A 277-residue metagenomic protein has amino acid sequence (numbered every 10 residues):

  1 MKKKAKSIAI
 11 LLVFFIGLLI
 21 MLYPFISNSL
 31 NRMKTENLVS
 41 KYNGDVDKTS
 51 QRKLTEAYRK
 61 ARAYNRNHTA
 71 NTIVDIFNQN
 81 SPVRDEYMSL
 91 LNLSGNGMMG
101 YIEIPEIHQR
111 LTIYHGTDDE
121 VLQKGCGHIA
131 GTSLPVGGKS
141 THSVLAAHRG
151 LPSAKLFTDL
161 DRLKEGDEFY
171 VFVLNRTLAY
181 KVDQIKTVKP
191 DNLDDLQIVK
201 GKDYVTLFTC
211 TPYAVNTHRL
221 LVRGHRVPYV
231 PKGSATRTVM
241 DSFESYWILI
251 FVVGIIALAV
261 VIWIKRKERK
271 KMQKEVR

Functional and structural regions predicted by a protein language model:
K3-Y246: Solvent-exposed, non-transmembrane regions of membrane-associated and secreted proteins
T236-R277: C-terminal single-pass membrane-anchor helix
